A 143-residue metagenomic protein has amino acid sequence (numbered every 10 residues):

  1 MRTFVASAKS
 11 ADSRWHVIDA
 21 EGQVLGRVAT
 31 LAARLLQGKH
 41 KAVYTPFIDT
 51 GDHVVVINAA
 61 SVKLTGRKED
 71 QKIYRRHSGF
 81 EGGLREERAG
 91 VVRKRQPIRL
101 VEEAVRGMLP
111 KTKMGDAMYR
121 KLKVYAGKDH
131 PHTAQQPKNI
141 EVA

Functional and structural regions predicted by a protein language model:
M1-R106, K113, P131-A143: Ribosome large-subunit tunnel/peptidyl-transferase-proximal elements
A117-A134: Internal, active-site/partner-interface "lid" segment
